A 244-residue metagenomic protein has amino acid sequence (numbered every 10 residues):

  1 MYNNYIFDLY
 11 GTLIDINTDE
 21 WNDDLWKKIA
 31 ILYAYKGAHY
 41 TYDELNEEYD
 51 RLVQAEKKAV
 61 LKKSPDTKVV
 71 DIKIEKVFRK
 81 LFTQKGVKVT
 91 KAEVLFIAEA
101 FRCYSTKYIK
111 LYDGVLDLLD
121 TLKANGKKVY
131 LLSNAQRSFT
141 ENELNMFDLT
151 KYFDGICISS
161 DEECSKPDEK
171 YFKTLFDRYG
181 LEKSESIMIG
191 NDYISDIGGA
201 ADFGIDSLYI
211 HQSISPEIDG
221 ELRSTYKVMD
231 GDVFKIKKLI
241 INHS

Functional and structural regions predicted by a protein language model:
M1-Y5, D15-D19, K36, Y40-D43 (+4 more regions): Asp-based, Mg2+/Mn2+-dependent phosphohydrolase catalytic module
D8: Short, acidic, Ser/Thr-enriched surface-loop or helix-capping motifs
T18, D66, V70, C103 (+3 more regions): Pocket-edge positions in alpha/beta enzyme catalytic cores
E20-Y33: Basic, amphipathic juxtamembrane/active-site segments that coordinate anionic phosphate or diphosphate groups
A30, D43-E99: A metal-dependent, Asp-based hydrolase signature
I31-Y35, S105, S160: A short acidic, glycine-rich active-site loop that binds or catalyzes chemistry on phosphate/adenosine moieties
V69-K76, K91, C103-Y130, E141: Short, acidic loop-to-helix structural element flanking the phosphoryl-transfer center in phosphate-processing enzymes
